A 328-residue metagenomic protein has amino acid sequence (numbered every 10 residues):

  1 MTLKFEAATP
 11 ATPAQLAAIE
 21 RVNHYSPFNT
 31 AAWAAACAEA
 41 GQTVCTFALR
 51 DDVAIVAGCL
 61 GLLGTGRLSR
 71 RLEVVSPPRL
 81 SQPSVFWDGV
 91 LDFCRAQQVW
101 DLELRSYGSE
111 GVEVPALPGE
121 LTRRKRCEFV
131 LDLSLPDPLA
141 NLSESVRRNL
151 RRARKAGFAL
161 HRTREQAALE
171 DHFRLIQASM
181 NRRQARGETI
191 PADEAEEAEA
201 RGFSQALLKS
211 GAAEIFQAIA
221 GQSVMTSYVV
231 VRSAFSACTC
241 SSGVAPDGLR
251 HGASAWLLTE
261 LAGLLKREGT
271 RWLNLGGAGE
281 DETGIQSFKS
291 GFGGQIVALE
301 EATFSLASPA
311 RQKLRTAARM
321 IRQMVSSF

Functional and structural regions predicted by a protein language model:
T2-K4, T9, L63-G66, P115-P138 (+1 more regions): Active-site/acyl-donor-binding loops of N-acyltransferases
L3-D52, C59-R67, G111-V112, A116-R124 (+1 more regions): A conserved beta-strand-loop-helix scaffold within acyl/acetyltransferase catalytic domains
A48, G58, G66, R71-E73 (+3 more regions): Aromatic (often tryptophan-rich) hydrophobic motifs at membrane interfaces
D52, Y107, A278: Flexible loop residues that form catalytic and substrate-binding hotspots at small-molecule/glycan-binding clefts
C59, S84-R126: Non-catalytic accessory segments adjacent to catalytic cores
P77-R79, R105-S109, D132-S134: Beta-hairpin (beta-strand-turn-beta-strand) motif
E103, H161-R162, W272-G276: Short catalytic-loop micro-motif centered on adjacent basic/acidic residues
